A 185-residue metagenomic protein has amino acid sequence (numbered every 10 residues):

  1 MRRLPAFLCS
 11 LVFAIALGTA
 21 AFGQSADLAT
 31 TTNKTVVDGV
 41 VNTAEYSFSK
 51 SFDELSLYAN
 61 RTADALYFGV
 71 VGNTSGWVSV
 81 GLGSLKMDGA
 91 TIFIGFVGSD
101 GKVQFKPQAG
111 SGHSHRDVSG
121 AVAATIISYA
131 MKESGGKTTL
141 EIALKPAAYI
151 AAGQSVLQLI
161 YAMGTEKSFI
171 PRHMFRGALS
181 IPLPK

Functional and structural regions predicted by a protein language model:
M1-C9: Bacterial N-terminal signal peptides that target proteins for export
L4, G23-E45, M87-K106, Y149-K185: Acidic/polar low-complexity flexible segments
C9-A20: Bacterial N-terminal signal peptides
V36-R61: N-terminal targeting signals for Sec/Tat export/insertion, comprising classic cleavable signal peptides
F52-P107: Surface-exposed, glycine/proline- and aromatic-rich loop segments on solvent-exposed faces across compartments
L55-Y58, I126-K132: Beta-strand-rich interaction surfaces with strong enrichment in secreted/lumenal proteins
G72, L140-P146: Short, hydrophobic/aromatic-enriched beta-strand segments in well-ordered soluble domains
R116-S128: Short beta-strand and strand-turn-strand segments in soluble, beta-rich domains
